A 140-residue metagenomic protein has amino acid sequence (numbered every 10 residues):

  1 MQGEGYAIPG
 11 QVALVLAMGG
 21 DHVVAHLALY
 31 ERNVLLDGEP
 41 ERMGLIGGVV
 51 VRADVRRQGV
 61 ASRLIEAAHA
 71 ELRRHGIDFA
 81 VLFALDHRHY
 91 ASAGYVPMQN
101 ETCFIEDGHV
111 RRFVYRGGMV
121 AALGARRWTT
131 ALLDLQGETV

Functional and structural regions predicted by a protein language model:
M1-V50: A conserved beta-strand-loop-helix scaffold within acyl/acetyltransferase catalytic domains
G19-H22, D54, A122-R126: Short loop segments at secondary-structure junctions
L29-E31, L64-A68, Q99-E106: Short acidic (Asp/Glu) patches
I46-R56, L85-D86: A short, internal acetyl-CoA/4′-phosphopantetheine-binding micro-motif in the GNAT/acyltransferase core
V55-A67, I77: Conserved acetyl-CoA pyrophosphate-binding loop and the N-cap/start of the following alpha-helix in GNAT-like
R74-F79, A84-V110: Conserved active-site alpha-helix within GNAT-family acetyltransferase domains
F104-V140: C-terminal "cap" of GNAT-fold acetyltransferases
